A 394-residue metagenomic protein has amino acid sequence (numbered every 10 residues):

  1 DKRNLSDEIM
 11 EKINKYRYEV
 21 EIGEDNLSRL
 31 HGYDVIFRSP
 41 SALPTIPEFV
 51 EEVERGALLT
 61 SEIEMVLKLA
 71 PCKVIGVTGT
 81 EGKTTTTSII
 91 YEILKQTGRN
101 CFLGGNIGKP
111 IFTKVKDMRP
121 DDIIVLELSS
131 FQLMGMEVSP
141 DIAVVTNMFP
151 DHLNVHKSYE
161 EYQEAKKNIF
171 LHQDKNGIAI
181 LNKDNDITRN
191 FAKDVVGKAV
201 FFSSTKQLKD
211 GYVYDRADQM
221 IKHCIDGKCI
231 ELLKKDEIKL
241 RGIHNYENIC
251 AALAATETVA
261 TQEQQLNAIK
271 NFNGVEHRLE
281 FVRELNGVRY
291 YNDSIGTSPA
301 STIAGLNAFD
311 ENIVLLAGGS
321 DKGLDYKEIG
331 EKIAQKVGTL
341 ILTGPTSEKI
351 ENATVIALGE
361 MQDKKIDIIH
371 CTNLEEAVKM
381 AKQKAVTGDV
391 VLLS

Functional and structural regions predicted by a protein language model:
D1, E127, V145-N147, N182 (+2 more regions): Short beta-strands and strand-loop turn motifs
D1-R3, A179-K183, L316-A317, K336-P345: Short internal beta-strands
K2-R17, P110-T113: N-terminal beta-loop-helix "entrance" segment that forms/cooperates in small-molecule cofactor or anionic ligand
S6-N14, I329-D389: C-terminal helical cap/extension that packs against the catalytic core of soluble nucleotide-cofactor enzymes
N14-S28: Glycine-rich, highly charged phosphate/nucleotide-binding loops
E21-E24, T60-E64, V196-R216, L266-K270 (+3 more regions): Beta-strand->loop->alpha-helix junctions that form or flank phosphate-binding loops in nucleotide-handling enzymes
L27-H31, P40-K183, I187-K198, K379-Q383: Phosphate-binding loop of NTP-binding sites
N100, K235-T339, I350: Nucleotide phosphate-binding/pyrophosphate-handling subdomain across enzymes that bind or process nucleotide phosphates
